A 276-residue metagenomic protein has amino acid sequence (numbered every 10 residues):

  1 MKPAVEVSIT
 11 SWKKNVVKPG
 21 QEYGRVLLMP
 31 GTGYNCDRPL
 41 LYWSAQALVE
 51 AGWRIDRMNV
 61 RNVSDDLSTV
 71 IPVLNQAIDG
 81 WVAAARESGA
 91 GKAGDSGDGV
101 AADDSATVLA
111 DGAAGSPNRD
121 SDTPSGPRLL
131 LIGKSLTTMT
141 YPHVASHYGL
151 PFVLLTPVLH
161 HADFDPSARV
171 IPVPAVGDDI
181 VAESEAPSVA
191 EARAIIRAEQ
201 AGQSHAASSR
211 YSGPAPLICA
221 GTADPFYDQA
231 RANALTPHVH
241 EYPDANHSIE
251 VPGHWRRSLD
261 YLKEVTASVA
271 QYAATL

Functional and structural regions predicted by a protein language model:
K2-G89, D104, D111, P117-P124 (+1 more regions): Serine-hydrolase catalytic machinery in alpha/beta-hydrolase-like enzymes
T32, T222-D224, A245-N246, H254: Acidic beta-to-alpha connecting loop that harbors the catalytic carboxylate
L67, H240-L276: C-terminal catalytic histidine-bearing segment of alpha/beta-hydrolase fold enzymes
V82-A84, S125-V173: Primarily recognizes the serine-hydrolase "nucleophile elbow" in alpha/beta-hydrolase and SGNH/GDSL folds
A83-G126, I171-R210: Intrinsically disordered, low-complexity terminal tails and inter-domain linkers enriched for S/T/G/P/D/E
I218-A220: Short beta-strand/loop motif that positions the catalytic acidic residue of the alpha/beta-hydrolase fold
P225-R231: Conserved alpha/beta-hydrolase "acid-adjacent" motif
